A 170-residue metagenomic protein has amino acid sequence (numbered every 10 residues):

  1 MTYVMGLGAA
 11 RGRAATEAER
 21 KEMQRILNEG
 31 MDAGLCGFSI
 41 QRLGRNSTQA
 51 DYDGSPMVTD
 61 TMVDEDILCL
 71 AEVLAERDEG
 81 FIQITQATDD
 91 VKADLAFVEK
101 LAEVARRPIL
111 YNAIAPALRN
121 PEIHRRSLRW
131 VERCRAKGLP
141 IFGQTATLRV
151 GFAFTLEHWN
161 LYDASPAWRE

Functional and structural regions predicted by a protein language model:
M1-L101: Hydrophobic, small-residue-rich alpha-helical packing segments that form membrane-like cores
G8-A18, E22-I26, G30-M31, P56 (+4 more regions): Polyanionic/metal-chelating signatures
